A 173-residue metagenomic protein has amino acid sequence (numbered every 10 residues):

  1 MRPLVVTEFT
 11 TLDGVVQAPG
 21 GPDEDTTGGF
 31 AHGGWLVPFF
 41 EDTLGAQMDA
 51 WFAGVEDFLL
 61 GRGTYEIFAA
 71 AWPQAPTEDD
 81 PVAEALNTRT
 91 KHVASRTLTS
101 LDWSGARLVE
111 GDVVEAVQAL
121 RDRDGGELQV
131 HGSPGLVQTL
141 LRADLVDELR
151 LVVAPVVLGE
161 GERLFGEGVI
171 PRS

Functional and structural regions predicted by a protein language model:
M1-S173: Enzymes that bind and transform nitrogen-containing heteroaromatic metabolites
